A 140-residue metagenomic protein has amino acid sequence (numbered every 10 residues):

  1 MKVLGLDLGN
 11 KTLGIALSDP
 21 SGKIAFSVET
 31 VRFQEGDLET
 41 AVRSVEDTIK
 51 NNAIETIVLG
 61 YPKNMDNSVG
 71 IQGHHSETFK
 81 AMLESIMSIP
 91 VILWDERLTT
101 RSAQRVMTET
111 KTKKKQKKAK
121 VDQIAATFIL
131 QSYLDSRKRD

Functional and structural regions predicted by a protein language model:
K2-L4, K11-D140: Phosphate- and other anionic-substrate recognition elements at nucleic-acid/protein interfaces
